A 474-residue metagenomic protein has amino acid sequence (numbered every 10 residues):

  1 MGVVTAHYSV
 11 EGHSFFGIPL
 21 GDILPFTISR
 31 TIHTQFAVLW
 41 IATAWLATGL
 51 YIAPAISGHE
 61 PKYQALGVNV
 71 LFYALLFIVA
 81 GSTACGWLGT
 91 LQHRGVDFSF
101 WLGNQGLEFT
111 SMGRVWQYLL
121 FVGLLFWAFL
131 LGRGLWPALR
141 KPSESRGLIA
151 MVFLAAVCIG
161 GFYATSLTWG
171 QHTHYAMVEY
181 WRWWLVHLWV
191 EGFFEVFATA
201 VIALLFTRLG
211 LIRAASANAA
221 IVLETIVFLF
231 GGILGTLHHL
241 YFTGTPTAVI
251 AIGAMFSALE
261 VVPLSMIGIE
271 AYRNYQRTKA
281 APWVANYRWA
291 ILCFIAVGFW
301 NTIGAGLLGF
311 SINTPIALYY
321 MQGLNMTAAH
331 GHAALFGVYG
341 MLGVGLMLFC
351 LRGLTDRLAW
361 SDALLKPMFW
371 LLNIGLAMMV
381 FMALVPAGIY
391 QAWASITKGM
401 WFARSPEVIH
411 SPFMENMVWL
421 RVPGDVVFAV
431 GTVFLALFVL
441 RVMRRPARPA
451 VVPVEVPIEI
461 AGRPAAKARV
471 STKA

Functional and structural regions predicted by a protein language model:
M1, A74-A84, V122-F129, I149-W169 (+6 more regions): Alpha-helical transmembrane segments of multi-pass integral membrane proteins
T5-E11, I28-A138, S166-Y175, G232-L259 (+1 more regions): Membrane-interface helix-loop-helix modules in multi-pass inner-membrane proteins
S9-S14, A47-G67, G86-N104, W127-L148 (+7 more regions): Membrane-interfacial helix termini and the short, flexible loops that connect transmembrane helices in multi-pass
F16-G21, A280-V284, Y390-E415, V442-A474: Extramembrane terminal tails and long inter-domain/linker segments of multi-pass membrane proteins
L24-T27, L107-R114, W183-W184, T247-L259 (+5 more regions): Membrane-interface segments at transmembrane helix junctions and kinks in multi-pass inner-membrane proteins
Q35-G49, V115-R133, W189-L204, A258-Y272 (+2 more regions): Hydrophobic cores of alpha-helical transmembrane segments in multi-pass inner/ER membrane proteins, independent
Y63-F77, R146-C158, G210-G231, A280-G306 (+1 more regions): Interfacial and helix-entry/exit segments of alpha-helical transmembrane bundles in multi-pass inner-membrane proteins
R182-V186, V190, E195-Y319, L324-T327: Membrane-embedded translocation segments of transport machinery
